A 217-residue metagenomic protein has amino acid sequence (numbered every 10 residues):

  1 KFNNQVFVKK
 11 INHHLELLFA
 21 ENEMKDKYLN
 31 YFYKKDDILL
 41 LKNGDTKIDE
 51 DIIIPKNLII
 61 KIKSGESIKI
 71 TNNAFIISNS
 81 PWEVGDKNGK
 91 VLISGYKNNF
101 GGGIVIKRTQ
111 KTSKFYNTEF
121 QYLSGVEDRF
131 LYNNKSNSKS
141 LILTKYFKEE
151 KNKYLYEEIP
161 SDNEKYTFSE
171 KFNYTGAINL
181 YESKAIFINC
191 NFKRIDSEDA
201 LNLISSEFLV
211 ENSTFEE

Functional and structural regions predicted by a protein language model:
K1-E217: Beta-strand/loop edge motif enriched in small/polar residues
